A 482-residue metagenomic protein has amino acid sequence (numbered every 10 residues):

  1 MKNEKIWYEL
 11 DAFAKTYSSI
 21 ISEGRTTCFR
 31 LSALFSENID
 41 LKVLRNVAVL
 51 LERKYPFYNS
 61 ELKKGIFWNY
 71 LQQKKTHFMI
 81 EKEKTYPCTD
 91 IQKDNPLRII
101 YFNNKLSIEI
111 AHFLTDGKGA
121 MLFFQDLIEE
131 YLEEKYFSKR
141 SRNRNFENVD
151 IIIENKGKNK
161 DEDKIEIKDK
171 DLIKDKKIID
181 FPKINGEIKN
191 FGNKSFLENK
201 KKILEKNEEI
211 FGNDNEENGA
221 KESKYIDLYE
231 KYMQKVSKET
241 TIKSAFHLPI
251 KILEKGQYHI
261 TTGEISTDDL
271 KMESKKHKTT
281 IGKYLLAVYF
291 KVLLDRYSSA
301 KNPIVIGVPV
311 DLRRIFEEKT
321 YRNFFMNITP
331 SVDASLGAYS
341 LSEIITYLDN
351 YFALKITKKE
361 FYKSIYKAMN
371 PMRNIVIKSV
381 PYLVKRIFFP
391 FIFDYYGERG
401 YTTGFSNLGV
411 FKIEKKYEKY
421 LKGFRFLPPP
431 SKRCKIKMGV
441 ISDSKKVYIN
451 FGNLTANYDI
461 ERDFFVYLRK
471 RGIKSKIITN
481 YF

Functional and structural regions predicted by a protein language model:
M1-F67, K74-R98, L294-F482: Acyl-thioester-dependent acyl-group transfer interface
M1-Y17, L50-H77, N145-H259, E264-I265 (+1 more regions): Short amphipathic alpha-helices and their capping loops
S36-Y55, A111-Q125, I260-S298, I449-F451 (+1 more regions): Acyl activation and transfer enzymes in specialized metabolism, enriched for ANL adenylate-forming modules
L41-G157, D161, I165, D171-I173: Acyl-thioester-dependent condensation/acyltransferase catalytic cores
L106, I281-G282, P303-I304: Alpha-helical scaffolds flanking conserved acidic
L127-K135, P249-H259, D269-K276: Short, contiguous, well-ordered secondary-structure segments
E133-F137, K176, E208-G212, Y297 (+1 more regions): Short, flexible coil/linker elements and helix-boundary hinge sites characteristic of intrinsically disordered
